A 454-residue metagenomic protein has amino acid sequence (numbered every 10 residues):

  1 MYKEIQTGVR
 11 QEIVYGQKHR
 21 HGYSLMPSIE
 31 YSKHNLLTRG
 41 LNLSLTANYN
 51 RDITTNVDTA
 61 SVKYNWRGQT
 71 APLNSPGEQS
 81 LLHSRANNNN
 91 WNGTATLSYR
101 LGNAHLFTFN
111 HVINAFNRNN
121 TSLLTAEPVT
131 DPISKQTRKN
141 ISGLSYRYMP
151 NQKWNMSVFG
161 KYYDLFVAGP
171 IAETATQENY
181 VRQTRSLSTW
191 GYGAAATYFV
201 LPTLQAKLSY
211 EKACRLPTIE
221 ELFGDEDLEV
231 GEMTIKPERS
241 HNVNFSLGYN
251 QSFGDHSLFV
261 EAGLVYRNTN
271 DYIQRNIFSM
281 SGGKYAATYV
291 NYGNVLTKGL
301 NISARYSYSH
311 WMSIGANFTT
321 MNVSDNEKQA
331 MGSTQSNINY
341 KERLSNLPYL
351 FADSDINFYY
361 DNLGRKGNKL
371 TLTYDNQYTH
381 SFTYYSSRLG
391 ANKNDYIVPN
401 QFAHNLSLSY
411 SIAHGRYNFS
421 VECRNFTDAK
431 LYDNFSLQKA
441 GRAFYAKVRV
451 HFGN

Functional and structural regions predicted by a protein language model:
M1-I13, D52-V62, W66-R67, L106-L123 (+7 more regions): Surface-exposed extracellular loop regions of Gram-negative outer-membrane beta-barrel proteins
M1-I13, T55-Y64, G68-T70, N119-E127 (+7 more regions): Outer-membrane beta-barrel translocator domains and adjoining extracellular loop/strand segments of Gram-negative
R10-K18, P76-S84, N92, L124-I133 (+8 more regions): Extracellular loop and loop/strand-boundary signature of outer-membrane beta-barrel proteins
K33, Y49-T55, I113-N119, Y162-A168 (+10 more regions): Transmembrane beta-strands of outer-membrane beta-barrel pores
H34-N42, R100-L106, M149-W154, L201-T203 (+5 more regions): Short loop/turn motifs that connect adjacent beta-strands in outer-membrane beta-barrel proteins
F199, Q205-E211, P237-K298: Membrane-embedded beta-barrel scaffold of Gram-negative outer-membrane proteins
C214, N270, Q377-A403, S407-N454: C-terminal beta-signal and adjacent terminal beta-strands/loops of Gram-negative outer-membrane beta-barrel proteins
V260, Y266-N268, V290-T383: Gram-negative outer-membrane beta-barrel transporters
